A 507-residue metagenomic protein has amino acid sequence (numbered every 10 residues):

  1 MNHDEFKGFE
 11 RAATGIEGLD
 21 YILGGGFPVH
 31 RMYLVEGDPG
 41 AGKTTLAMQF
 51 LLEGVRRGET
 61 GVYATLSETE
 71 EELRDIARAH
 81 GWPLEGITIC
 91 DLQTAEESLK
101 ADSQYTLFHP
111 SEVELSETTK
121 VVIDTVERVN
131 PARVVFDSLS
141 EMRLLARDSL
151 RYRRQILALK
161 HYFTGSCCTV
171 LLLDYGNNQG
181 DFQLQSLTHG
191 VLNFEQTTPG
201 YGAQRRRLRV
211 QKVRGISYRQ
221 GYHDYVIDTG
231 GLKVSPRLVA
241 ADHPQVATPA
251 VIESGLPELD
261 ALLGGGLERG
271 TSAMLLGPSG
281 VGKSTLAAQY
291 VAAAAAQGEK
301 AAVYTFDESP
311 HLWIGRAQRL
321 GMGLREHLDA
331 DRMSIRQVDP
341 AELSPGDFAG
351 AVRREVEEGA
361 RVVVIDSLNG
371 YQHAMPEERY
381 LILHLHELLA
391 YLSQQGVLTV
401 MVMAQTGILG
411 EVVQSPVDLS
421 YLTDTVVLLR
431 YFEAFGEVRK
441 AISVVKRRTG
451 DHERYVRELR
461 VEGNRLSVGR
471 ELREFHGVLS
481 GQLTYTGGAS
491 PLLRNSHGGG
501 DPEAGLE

Functional and structural regions predicted by a protein language model:
N2-E5, F9-E10, Q93-T94, S98 (+8 more regions): Conserved P-loop NTPase
G15-G26, L256-G266: Pre-Walker A adenine-sensing motif
G25-D91, L262-L324: Walker A/P-loop NTP-binding active-site region of P-loop NTPases, recognizing the glycine-rich GxxxxGKT/S
Y33, T106-L187, V191, E342-V426 (+1 more regions): P-loop NTPase motor core
E59-R143, E299-R379: Conserved inter-motif catalytic segment of the P-loop NTP-binding fold
S67-E71, A79, Q93-S98, S140-M142 (+15 more regions): Conserved nucleotide-binding/hydrolysis micro-motifs of P-loop NTPases
S254, L259-G280, T285-A287, D331-V338 (+3 more regions): Flexible loop/N-cap segments at domain edges
T285, V291, A302-T305, H327 (+2 more regions): Terminal-proximal interaction/regulatory segments of ATP-powered molecular machines
